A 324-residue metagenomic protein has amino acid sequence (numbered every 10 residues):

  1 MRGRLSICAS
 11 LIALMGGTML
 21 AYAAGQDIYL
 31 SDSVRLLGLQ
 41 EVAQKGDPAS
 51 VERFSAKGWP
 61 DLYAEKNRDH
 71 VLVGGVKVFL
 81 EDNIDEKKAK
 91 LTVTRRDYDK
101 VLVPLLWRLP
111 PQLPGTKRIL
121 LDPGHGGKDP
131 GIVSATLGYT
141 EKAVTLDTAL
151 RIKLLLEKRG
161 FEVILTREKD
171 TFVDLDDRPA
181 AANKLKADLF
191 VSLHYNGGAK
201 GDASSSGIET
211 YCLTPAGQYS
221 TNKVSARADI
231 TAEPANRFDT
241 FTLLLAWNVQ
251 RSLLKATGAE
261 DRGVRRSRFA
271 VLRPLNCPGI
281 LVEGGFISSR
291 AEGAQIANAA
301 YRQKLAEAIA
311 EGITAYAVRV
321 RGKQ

Functional and structural regions predicted by a protein language model:
M1, L14-M15, A23, D129: Intrinsically disordered, low-complexity segments enriched in small/polar residues
M1-A9: Bacterial N-terminal signal peptides that target proteins for export
C8-T18: Bacterial N-terminal signal peptides
L14, P110-Q112, G201, R273: Sterically constrained small-residue positions within well-ordered secondary structures of folded domains
A21-D129, S134, D147, L155 (+1 more regions): Primary recognition of N-terminal secretory signal peptides and signal-anchoring hydrophobic helices
T136-Q324: Active-site-proximal helix/loop segments of hydrolytic enzymes
